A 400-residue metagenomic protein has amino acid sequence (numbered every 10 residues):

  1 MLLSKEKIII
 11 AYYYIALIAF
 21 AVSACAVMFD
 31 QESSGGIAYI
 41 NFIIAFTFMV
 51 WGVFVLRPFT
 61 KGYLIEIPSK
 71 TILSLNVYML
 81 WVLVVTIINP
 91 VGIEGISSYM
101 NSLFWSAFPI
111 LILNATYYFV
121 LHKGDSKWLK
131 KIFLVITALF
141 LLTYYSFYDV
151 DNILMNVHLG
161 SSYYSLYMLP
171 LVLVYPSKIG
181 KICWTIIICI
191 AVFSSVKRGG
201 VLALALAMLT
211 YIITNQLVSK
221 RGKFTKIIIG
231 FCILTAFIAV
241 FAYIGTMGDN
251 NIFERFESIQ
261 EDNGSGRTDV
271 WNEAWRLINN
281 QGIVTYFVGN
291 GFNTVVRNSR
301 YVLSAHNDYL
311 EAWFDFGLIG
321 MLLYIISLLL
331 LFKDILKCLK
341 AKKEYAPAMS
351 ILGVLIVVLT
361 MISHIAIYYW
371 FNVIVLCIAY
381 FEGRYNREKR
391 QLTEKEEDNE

Functional and structural regions predicted by a protein language model:
M1-P58, Y78-G92, W105, T143-V157 (+1 more regions): N-terminal signal-anchor transmembrane segment
L2, L169-T246, L322, K337-K340 (+3 more regions): Hydrophobic alpha-helical segments of polytopic membrane proteins
E6-I10, T60, E66-I72, L318-V357: Hydrophobic transmembrane alpha-helices and their immediate junctions
I15-A21, V77, I335-H364, V375 (+1 more regions): Loop-to-helix entry and N-terminal half of a specific, functionally important transmembrane alpha helix in multi-pass
M28-S34, L83-S102, K123-Y164, N250 (+1 more regions): Membrane-interfacial helix-loop-helix modules of multi-pass inner-membrane proteins that assemble, modify, or transport
I40-M49, K70-V84, G92-Y118, T137 (+1 more regions): Aromatic-anchored transmembrane helix interface
G52, F108-V150, N156-N215: Alpha-helical transmembrane segments of multi-pass inner-membrane proteins
I259-F316: Long extracytoplasmic/lumenal interhelical loops at the membrane interface of multi-pass membrane proteins
